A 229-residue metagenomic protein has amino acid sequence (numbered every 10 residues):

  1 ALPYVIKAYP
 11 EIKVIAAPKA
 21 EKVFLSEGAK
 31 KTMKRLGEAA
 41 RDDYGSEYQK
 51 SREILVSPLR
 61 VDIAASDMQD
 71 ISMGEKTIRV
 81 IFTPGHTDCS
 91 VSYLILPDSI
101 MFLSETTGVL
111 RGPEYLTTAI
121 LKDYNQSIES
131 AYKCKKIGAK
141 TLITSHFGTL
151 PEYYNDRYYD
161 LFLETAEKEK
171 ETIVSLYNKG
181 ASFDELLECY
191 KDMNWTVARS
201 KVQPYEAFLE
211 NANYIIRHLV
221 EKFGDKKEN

Functional and structural regions predicted by a protein language model:
A1-S66: Active-site HxH/HxHxD metal-binding segment of metal-dependent hydrolases
K30-L36, I120-L121, D160-L161: Short, hinge-like loop/turn segments at secondary-structure boundaries
I63, K122-Q126, T165: Soluble or luminal CAZymes and related metallo-dependent hydrolases
Q69-M73: Short acidic-hydrophobic surface loop/beta-edge motif
T77-P84, D88-Y158: Metallo-beta-lactamase
S99, T106, T165-K179: Solvent-exposed, amphipathic alpha-helical segments
Y153-E171: Short, electropositive alpha-helical surface patch
I173-N229: C-terminal regulatory/interaction regions
